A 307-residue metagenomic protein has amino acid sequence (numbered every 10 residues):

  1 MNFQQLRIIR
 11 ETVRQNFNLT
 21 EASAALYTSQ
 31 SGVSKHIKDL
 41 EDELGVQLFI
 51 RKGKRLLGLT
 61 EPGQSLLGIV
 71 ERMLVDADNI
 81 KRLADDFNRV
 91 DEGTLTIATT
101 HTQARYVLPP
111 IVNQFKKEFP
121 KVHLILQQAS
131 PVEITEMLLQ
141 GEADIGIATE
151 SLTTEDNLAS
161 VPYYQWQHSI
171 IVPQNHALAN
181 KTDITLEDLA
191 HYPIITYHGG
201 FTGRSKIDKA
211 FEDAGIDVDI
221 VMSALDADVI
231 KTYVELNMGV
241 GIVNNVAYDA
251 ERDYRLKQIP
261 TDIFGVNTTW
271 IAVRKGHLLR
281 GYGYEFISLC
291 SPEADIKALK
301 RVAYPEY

Functional and structural regions predicted by a protein language model:
T12-S29: Short helix-boundary/capping micro-motifs
E41-E61: A short LG(V/I)-centered, amphipathic sequence patch enriched for acidic residue(s) preceding the LG motif
E43-L44, L66-N88: Alpha-helical linker/hinge and terminal dimerization helices associated with HTH transcriptional regulators
E92-T154, S223-A224: Central regulatory/effector-binding core of bacterial HTH transcription factors
V107, K257-V302, Y307: A late-sequence structural motif
E118, A129-Y192, N245-R252, F264: Acidic, Gly/Pro-rich loop/turn segments at junctions of secondary structure
S130-A143, T149, T202-K257: Hydrophobic hinge/microswitch elements
E155-V161, Q165-W166, D228-H277: Beta-alpha-beta core module
